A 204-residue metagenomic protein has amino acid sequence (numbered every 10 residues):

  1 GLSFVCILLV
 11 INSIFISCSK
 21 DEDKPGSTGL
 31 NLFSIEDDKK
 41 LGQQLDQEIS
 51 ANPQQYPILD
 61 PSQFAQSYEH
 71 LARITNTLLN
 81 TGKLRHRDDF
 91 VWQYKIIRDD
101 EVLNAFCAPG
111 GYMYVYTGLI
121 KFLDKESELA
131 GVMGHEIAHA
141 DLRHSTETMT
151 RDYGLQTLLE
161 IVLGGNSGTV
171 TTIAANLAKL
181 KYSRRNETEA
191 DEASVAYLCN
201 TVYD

Functional and structural regions predicted by a protein language model:
G1-V5: Bacterial N-terminal signal peptides that target proteins for export
L8-L9: N-terminal leader-region detector that preferentially activates on the first domain or presequence of a protein
S13-S17: C-terminal motif of bacterial Sec signal peptides marking the signal peptidase cleavage site
K20-I137, D141-Y153, N200-T201: Peri-catalytic and regulatory segments of divalent metal-dependent proteins
E36-K39, N166-D204: Metalloprotease/metallohydrolase-associated module, dominated by Zn2+-dependent proteases
S145-A175: Post-HEXXH active-site segment of zinc metalloproteases
